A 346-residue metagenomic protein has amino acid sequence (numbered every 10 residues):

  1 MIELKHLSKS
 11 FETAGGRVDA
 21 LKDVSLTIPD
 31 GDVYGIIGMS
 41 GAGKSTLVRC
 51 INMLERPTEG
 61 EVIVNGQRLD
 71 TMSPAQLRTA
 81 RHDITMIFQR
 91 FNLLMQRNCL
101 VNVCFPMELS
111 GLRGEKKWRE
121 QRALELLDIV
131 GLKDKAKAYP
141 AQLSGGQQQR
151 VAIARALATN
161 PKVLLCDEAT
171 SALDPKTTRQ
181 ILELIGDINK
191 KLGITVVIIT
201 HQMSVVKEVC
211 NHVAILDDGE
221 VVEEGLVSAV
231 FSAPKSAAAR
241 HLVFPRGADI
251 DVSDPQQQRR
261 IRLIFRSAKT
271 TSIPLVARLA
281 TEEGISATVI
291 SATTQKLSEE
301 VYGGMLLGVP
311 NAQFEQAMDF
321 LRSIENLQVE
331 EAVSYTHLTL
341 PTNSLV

Functional and structural regions predicted by a protein language model:
N52: Helix-to-loop junction immediately C-terminal to a conserved catalytic motif
G60-R68: Conserved ABC transporter NBD signature motif
Q67-R68, C104, E108-G111, K116-D134: Conserved ABC ATPase "signature" region
L69-T85, L109, K116, V230-P234: ABC ATPase NBD coupling module
A138-A141, T159, C166: Conserved signature/switch motifs of ABC ATPase nucleotide-binding domains
T170, T336-T342: Conserved small/polar residues in nucleotide/adenosyl-binding loops
E224-G225, A233: ABC ATPase "signature
